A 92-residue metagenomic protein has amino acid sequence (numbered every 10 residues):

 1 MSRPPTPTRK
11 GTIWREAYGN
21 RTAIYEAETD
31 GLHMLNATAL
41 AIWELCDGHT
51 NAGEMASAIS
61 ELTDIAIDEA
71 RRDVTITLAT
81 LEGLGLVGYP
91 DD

Functional and structural regions predicted by a protein language model:
M1-L40, P90: Acidic, low-complexity/disordered tracts enriched in E/D and polar residues
E28-D92: Long, charge-rich, low-complexity alpha-helical segments
